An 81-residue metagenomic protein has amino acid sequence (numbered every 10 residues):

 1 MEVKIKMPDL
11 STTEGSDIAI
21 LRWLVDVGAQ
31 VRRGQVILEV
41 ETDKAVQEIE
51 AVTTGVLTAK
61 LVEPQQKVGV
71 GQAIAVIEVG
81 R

Functional and structural regions predicted by a protein language model:
M1-V36, E48, T54: Acidic, low-complexity mobile loops and tails
T12, V25, T42, V62 (+1 more regions): Short, conserved catalytic or interaction motifs in soluble domains
R32-E50, G69-R81: Short hydrophobic beta/alpha edge segments that flank linear recognition/processing sites
G55, K60-I74: PDZ-domain C-terminal substructure recognizer with occasional recognition of PDZ-binding tails
